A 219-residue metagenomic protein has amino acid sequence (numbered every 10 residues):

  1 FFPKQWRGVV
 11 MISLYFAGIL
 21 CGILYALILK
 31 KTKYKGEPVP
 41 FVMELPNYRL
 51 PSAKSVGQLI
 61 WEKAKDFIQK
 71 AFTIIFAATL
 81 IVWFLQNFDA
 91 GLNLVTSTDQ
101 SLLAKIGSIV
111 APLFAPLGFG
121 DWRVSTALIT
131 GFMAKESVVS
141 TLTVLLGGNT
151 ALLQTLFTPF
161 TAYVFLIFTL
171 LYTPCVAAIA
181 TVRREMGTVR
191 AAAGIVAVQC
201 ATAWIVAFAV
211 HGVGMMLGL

Functional and structural regions predicted by a protein language model:
F1-M11, A177-T188, A209-L219: Transmembrane helix-loop junctions at the membrane interface of multipass transporters and ion channels
F1-P3, L29-V42: Flexible glycine/proline-rich, aromatic-decorated loop/lid segments
R7-Y25: Alpha-helical transmembrane segments
M11-L14, K65-I75, M186-A197: Alpha-helical transmembrane segments and their helix-start/interface "positive-inside/aromatic belt" motifs in integral
C21-L29, K33, I81, L85 (+3 more regions): Alpha-helical membrane-inserting segments
K35-L59: Juxtamembrane inter-helical linkers in multi-pass membrane proteins
P40, V56-N87, V124: Core transmembrane alpha-helical segments of multi-pass membrane transporters/permeases
T79-C200, A209: Extended, low-charge hydrophobic alpha-helical regions
